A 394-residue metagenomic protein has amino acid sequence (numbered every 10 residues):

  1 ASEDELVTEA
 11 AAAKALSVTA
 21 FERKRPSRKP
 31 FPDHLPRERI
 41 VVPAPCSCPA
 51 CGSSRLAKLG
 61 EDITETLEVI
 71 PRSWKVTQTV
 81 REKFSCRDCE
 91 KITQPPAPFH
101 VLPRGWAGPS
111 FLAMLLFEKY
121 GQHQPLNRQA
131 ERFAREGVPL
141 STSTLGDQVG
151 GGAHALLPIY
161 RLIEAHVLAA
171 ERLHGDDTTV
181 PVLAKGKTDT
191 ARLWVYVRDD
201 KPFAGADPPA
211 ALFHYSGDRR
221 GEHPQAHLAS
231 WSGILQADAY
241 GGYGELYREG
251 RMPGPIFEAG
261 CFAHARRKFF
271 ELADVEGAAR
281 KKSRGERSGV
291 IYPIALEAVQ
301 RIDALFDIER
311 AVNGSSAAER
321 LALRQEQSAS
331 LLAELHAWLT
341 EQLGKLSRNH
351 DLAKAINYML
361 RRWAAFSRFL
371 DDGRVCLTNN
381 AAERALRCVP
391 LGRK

Functional and structural regions predicted by a protein language model:
A1, C48, C86, Q129 (+5 more regions): Short, conserved catalytic/metal-binding motifs centered on acidic residues
A1-W106, H174-G175, F203: Short, flexible loop/hinge motifs at secondary-structure junctions
D4-L6, P45, P49-A50, Q122 (+2 more regions): Gly/Pro-rich turn-and-neighbor structural signature
R55, T66-E171: Short, positively charged, Gly/Tyr-enriched micro-motifs that form contact patches at catalytic or ligand/partner
A57-G60, Q94-A97, V182-A184, A204-A206 (+5 more regions): Short helix/loop capping segments that flank catalytic or ligand/cofactor-binding pockets
R87-E90, Y196-G205, A239-Y240, P390-G392: Short Ser/Thr-interspersed hydrophobic loop/turn segments at strand-loop and sheet-helix junctions that line or gate
R172-L173, A239, G250-E297: Conserved beta-strand -> loop -> alpha-helix junction used to position metal-binding or nucleic-acid-contacting
A237-G244, F262, R266-F269, L377-K394: Short amphipathic alpha-helical "interface-anchor" segments enriched in bulky aromatics
